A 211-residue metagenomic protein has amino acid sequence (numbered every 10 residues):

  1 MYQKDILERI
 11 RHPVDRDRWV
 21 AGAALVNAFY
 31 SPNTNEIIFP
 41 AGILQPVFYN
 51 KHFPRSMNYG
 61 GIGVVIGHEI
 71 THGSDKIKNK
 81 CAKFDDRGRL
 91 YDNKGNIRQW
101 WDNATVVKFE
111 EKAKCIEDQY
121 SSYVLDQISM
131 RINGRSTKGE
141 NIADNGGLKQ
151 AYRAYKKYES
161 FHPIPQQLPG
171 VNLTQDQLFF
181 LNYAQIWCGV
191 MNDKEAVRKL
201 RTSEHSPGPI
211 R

Functional and structural regions predicted by a protein language model:
M1-R211: Intrinsically disordered, low-complexity linker/terminal regions across diverse proteins
